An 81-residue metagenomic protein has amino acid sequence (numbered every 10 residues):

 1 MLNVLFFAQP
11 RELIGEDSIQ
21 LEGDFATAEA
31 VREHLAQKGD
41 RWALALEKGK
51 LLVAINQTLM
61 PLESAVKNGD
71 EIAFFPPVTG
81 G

Functional and structural regions predicted by a protein language model:
M1-T79: Ubiquitin-like/PB1-type beta-grasp interaction modules and other compact soluble beta-rich domains
